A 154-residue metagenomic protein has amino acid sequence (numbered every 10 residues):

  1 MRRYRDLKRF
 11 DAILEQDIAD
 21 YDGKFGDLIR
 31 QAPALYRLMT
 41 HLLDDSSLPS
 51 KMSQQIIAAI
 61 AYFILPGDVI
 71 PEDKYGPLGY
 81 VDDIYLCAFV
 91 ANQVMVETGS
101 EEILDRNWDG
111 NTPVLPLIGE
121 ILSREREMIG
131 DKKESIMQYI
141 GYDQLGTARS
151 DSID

Functional and structural regions predicted by a protein language model:
M1-K51, N92-D154: Terminal, membrane-proximal amphipathic helices and intrinsically disordered targeting/regulatory segments
I29, P33-Y36, I57, V81 (+1 more regions): Generic structural concept
D44-I64: Transmembrane alpha-helical segments and their cytosolic interface motifs in multi-pass membrane proteins
A58-C87: Membrane-inserting effector segments that mediate pore formation, membrane fusion, or transient membrane insertion
